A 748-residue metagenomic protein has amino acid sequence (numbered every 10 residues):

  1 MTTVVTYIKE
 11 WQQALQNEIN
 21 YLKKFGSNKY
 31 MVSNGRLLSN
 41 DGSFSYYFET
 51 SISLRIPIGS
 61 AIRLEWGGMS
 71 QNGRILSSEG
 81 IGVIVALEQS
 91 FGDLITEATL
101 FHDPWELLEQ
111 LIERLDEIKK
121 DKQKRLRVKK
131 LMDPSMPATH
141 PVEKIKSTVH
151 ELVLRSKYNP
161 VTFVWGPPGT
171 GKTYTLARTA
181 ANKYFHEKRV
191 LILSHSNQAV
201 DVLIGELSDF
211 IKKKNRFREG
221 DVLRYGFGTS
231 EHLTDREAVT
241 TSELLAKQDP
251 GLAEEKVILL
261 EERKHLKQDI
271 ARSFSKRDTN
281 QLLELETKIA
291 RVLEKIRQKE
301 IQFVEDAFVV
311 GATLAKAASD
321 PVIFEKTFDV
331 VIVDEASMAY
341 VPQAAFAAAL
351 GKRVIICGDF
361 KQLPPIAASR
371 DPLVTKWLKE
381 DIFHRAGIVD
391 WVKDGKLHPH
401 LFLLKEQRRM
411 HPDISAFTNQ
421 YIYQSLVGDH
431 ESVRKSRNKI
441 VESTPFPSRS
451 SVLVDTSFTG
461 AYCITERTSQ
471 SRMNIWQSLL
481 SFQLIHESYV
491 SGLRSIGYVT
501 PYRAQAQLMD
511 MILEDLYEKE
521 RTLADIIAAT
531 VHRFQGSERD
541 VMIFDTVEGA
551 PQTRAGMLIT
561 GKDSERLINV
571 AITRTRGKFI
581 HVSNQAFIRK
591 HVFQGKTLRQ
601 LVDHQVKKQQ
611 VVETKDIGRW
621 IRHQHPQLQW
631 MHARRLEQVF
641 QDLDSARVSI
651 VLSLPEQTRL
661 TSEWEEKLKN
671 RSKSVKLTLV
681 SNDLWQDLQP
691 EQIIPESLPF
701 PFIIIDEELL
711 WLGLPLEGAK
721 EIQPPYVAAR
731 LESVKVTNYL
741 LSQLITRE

Functional and structural regions predicted by a protein language model:
M1-Q12, Q16, K24, N28 (+4 more regions): Pre-ATPase regulatory/linker segments immediately N-terminal to the P-loop/RecA-like helicase/translocase core
D41-F48, S70, L76, S90 (+16 more regions): The feature marks helicase ATPase cores and/or their adjacent C-terminal helical subdomains in SF1/SF2/AAA+ helicases
S70-E79, M136-A238, A290-E294, I301-G428: ASCE P-loop NTPase helicase motor core
I84-A86, R224, V310-T313, V331-V333 (+3 more regions): Short, hydrophobic beta-strand segments that form beta-sheet elements in well-ordered domains
Y184-F185, S208, A348, I485 (+2 more regions): Gly/Ala-rich phosphate-binding loop of Rossmann-like dinucleotide-binding domains, activating on the conserved
E262-V309: Conserved P-loop NTPase mechanochemical-coupling segment
A315-V333, S337-Q641, S645, T658 (+3 more regions): Conserved helicase motor core of SF1/SF2 NTP-dependent helicases
G618-E748: PLD/PLD-like phosphodiesterase catalytic module centered on the HKD motif
